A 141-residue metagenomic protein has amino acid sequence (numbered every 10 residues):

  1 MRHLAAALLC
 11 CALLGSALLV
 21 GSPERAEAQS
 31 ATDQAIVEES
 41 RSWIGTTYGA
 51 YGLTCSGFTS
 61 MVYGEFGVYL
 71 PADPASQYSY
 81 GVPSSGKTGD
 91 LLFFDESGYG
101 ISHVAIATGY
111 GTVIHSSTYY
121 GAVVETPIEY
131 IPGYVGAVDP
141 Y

Functional and structural regions predicted by a protein language model:
M1-Y48, V68-Y69, K87-T88, S97 (+2 more regions): Intrinsically disordered, low-complexity, Pro/Ser/Thr/Asn/Gly/Ala-rich spacer/linker segments adjacent to signal
G15, S42, S60-M61, A107 (+1 more regions): Generic detector of well-ordered secondary structure
V20-P23, E27, C55, T59 (+3 more regions): A sequence-level detector of short, solvent-exposed, charge-rich linear segments
E38-T88: Catalytic cysteine-centered active-site loop
V68-E129: ...with weaker cross-activation on analogous glycine-rich loops/strands in unrelated enzymes
